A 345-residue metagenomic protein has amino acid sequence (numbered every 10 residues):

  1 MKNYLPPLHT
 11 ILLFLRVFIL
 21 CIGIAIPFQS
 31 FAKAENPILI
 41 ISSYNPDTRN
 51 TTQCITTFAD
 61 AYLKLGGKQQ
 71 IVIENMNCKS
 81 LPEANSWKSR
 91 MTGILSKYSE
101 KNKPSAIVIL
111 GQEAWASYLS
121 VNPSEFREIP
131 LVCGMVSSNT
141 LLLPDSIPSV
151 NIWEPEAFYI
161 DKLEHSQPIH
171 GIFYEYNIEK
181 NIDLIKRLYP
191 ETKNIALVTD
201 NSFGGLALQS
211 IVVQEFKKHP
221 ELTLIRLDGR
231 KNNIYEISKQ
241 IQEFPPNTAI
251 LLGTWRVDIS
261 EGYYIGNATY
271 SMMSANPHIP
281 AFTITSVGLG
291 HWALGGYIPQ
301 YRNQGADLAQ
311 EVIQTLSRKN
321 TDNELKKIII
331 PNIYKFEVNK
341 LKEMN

Functional and structural regions predicted by a protein language model:
M1-L13: N-terminal secretory signal peptides that target proteins for export/translocation
Y4, F31-N345: Short hydrophobic alpha-helices and adjacent helix-cap/hinge residues
F14-P27: Bacterial N-terminal signal peptides
